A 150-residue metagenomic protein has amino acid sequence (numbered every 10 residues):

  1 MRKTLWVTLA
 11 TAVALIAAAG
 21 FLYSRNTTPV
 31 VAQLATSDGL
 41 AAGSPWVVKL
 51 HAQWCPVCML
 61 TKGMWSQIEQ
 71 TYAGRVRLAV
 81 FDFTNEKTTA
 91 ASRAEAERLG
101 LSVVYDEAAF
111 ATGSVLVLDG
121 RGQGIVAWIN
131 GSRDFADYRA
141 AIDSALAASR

Functional and structural regions predicted by a protein language model:
V7-F21: Hydrophobic membrane-insertion alpha-helices, especially the h-region of bacterial N-terminal signal peptides
G20-V30: Hydrophobic single-pass membrane-insertion segments
T28-P45: A short beta-strand-turn-helix
A41-C55: Short active-site neighborhood of thiol/selenol oxidoreductases, capturing the structured segment around
V47-V48, L78, V115: Hydrophobic beta-strand anchors of alpha/beta hydrolase catalytic cores
C58-Y72: Typically the conserved alpha-helix immediately C-terminal to a functionally engaged Cys/Sec in thioredoxin-like
G74-A94: Thiol-based oxidoreductase modules, predominantly thioredoxin-like and allied folds used for disulfide exchange
A109-R150: Non-catalytic, surface beta->alpha helical segment in thiol-disulfide oxidoreductase systems
